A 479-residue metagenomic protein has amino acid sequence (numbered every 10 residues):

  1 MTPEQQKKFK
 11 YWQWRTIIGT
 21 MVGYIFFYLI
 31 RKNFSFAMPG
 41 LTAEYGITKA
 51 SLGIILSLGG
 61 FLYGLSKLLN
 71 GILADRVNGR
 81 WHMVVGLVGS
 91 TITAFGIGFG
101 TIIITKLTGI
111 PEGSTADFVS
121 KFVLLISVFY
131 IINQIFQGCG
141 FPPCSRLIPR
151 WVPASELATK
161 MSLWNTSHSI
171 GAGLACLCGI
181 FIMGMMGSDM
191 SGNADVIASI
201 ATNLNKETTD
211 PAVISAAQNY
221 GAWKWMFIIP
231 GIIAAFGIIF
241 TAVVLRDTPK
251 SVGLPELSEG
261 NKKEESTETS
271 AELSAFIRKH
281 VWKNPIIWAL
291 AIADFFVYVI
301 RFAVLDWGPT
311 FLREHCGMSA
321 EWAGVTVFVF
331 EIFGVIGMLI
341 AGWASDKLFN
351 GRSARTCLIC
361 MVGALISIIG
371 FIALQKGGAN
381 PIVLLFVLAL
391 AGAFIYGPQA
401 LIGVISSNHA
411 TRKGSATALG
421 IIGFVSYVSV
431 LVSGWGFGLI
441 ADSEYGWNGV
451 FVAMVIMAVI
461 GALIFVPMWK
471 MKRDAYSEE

Functional and structural regions predicted by a protein language model:
T2-K10, S251-A289, H315: Juxtamembrane intracellular "pre-TM" segments in multi-pass secondary transporters
K32, G60-L68, G138, A172-G173 (+2 more regions): Residue-level signature of mid-helix packing/kink "hotspots" within the transmembrane helices of 12-pass Major
F34-M38, N284-L339, Q399, S433-G434: Extracytoplasmic gate region of multi-pass secondary transporters
R76-L87, K347-M361: Cytoplasmic membrane-interface "Motif A"-like loop-to-helix N-cap segments of 12-TM Major Facilitator Superfamily
V88-F118, V362-G377: C-terminal ends and interior cores of transmembrane alpha-helices in multi-pass membrane transporters/permeases
S127-I170: Cytoplasmic helix-loop-helix junction between adjacent transmembrane helices in 12-TM secondary transporters
M161-G187, G423-S433: Glycine-rich segments within core transmembrane alpha-helices of 12-TM secondary carriers
G351-I402: C-terminal transmembrane helical hairpin of 12-TM major facilitator-type secondary transporters
